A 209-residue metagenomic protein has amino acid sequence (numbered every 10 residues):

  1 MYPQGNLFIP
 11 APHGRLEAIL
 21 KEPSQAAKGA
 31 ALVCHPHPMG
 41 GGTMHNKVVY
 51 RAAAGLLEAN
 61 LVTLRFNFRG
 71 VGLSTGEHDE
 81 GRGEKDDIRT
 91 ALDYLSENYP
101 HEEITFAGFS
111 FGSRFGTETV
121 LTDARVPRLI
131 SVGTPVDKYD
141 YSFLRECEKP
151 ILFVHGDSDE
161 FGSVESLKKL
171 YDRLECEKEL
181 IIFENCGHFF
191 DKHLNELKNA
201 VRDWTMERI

Functional and structural regions predicted by a protein language model:
M1-A26: N-terminal cap/lid segment of alpha/beta-hydrolase-fold proteins
S24-R65: Short, surface-exposed "cap/lid" segments of acyl-processing enzymes
H78-Y99: Alpha/beta-hydrolase active-site loop
G108-G116: Gly/Ala-rich beta-loop-alpha elbow adjacent to hydrolase catalytic centers
C147-E148, L152-H155, D159: Short beta-strand/loop motif that positions the catalytic acidic residue of the alpha/beta-hydrolase fold
D157-G162, F189: Acidic catalytic loop of the alpha/beta-hydrolase fold
R173-F189: Catalytic histidine neighborhood in serine/cysteine hydrolases with alpha/beta-hydrolase-type architecture
C186-K198: Catalytic histidine-centered segment of alpha/beta-hydrolase-like enzymes
